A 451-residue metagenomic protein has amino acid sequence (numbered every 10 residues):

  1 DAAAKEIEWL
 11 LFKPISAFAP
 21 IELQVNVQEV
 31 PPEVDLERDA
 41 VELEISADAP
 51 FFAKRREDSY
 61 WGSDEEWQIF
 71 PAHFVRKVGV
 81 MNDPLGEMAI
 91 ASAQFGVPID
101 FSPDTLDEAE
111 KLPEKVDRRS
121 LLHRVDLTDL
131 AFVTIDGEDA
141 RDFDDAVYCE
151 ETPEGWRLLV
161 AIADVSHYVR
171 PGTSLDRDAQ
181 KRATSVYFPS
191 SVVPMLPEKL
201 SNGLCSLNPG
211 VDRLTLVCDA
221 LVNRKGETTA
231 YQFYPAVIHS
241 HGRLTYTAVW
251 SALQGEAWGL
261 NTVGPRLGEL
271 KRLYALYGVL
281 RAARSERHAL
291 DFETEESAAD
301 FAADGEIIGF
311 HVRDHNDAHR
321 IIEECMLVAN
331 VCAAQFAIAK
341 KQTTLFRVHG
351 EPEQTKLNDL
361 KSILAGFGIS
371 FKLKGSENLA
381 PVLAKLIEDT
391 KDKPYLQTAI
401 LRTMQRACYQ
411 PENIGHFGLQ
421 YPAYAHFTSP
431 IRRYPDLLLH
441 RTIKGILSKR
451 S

Functional and structural regions predicted by a protein language model:
D1-S451: Conserved, carboxylate-rich catalytic/transport cores that coordinate ions
